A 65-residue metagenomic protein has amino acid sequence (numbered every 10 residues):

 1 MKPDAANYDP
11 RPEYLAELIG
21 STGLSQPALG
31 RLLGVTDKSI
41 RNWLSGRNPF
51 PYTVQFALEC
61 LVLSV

Functional and structural regions predicted by a protein language model:
M1-K2, N42, N48, V65: Short, charged recognition helix plus adjacent turn of helix-turn-helix-like nucleic-acid-binding domains
M1-S21: A short, Lys/Arg-rich alpha-helix, primarily the initiator
D4-A6, G23-Q26, F56-A57: Recognition helices and adjacent regulatory flanks at domain boundaries
A16, G30, R41-N42, E59: Key DNA-contacting residues within the recognition helix of helix-turn-helix
G20, G34, S45-R47: Residue-level detection of the helix-turn-helix DNA-binding "recognition helix"
G23-R41: Short alpha-helical DNA-recognition segment
K38-S45, T53: Amphipathic, hydrophobic secondary-structure cores in small proteins
Y52-V65: DNA major-groove recognition helix of helix-turn-helix/homeodomain DNA-binding modules
